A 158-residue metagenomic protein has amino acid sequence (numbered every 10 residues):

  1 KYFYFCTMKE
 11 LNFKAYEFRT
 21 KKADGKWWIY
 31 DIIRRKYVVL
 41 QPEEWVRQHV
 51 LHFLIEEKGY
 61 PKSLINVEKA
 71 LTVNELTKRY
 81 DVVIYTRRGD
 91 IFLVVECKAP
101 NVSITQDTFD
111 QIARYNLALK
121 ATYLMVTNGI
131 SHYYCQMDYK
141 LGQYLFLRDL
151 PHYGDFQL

Functional and structural regions predicted by a protein language model:
M8-Y123, I130-L158: A short, conserved, highly charged catalytic patch centered on acidic carboxylates
